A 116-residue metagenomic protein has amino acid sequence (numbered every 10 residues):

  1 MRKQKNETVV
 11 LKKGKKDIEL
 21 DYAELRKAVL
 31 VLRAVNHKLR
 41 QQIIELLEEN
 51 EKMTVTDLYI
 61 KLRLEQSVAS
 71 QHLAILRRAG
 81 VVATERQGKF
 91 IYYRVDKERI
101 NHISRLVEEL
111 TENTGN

Functional and structural regions predicted by a protein language model:
R2-A28, E48-E49, K97-N116: Amphipathic alpha-helical dimerization/coiled-coil segments that flank or bridge DNA-binding/regulatory modules
R26-S67, Q87-R99: N-terminal helix-turn-helix DNA-binding core of bacterial DNA-binding proteins
I60, R77-R78: Alpha-helical residues within the helix-turn-helix
L73-A74: Short, hydrophobic-biased segments on the C-terminal half of alpha helices that form "recognition helices"
